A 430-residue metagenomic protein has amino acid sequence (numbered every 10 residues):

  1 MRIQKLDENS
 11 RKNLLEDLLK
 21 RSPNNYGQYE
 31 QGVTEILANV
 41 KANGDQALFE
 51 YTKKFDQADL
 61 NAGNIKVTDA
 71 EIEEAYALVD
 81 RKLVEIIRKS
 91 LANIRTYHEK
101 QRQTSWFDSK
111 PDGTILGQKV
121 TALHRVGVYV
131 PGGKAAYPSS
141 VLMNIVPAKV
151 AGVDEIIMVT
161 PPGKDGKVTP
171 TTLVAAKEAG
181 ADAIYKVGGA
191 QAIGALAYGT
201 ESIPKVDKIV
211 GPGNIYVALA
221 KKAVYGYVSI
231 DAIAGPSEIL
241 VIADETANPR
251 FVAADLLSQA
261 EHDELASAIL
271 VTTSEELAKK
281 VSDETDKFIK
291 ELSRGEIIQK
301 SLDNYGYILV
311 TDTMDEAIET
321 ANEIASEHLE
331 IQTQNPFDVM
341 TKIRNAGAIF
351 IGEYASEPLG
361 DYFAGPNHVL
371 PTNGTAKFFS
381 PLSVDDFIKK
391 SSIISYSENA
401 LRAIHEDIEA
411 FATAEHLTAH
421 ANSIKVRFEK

Functional and structural regions predicted by a protein language model:
M1-H124: N-terminal Rossmann-like NAD(P)+-binding subdomain of aldehyde/semialdehyde dehydrogenases
R2-N9, A183-G188, I308-T313: Short acidic-hydrophobic, aromatic-tinged amphipathic segments that line or gate anion-handling sites
D108-V174: Conserved small-residue-rich beta-alpha loop and adjacent elements that most often cradle the phosphate/pyrophosphate
V150-K167, D244-F251, D255-S293: Glycine-rich phosphate/diphosphate-binding loop of Rossmann-like nucleotide-binding domains
A181-F251, D255-S258, H262-S267: Conserved NAD(P)+-binding/catalytic subdomain of aldehyde/semialdehyde dehydrogenases
V210-P212, A232-A243, Q259-S282, I298-L309 (+4 more regions): Short loop-to-beta-strand entry elements in the cores of soluble alpha/beta enzymes
E323-K430: C-terminal core of ALDH-fold dehydrogenases
